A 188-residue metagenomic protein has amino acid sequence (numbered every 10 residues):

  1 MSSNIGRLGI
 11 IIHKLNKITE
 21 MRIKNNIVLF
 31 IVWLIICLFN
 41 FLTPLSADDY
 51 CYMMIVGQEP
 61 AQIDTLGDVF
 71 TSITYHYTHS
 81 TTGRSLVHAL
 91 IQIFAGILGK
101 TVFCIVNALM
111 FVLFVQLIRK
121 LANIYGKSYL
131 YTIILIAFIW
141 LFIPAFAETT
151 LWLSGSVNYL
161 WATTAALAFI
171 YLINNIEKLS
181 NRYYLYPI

Functional and structural regions predicted by a protein language model:
M1-I36: Start-transfer (signal-anchor) and selected internal transmembrane alpha helices of multi-pass inner/ER membrane
N25-N26, G126-I134, R182-Y184: Membrane-interfacial loop-to-transmembrane alpha-helix junctions, especially the N-terminal start
I36-H79, I91-I93: Extracytoplasmic loop-helix module adjacent to an early transmembrane segment
L38, L117-Y125, F142-I143, Y171-K178: Structural signal for the C-terminal ends of transmembrane alpha-helices and the immediately following loop
R84, Y131-N174: Membrane-interface micro-motifs in multi-pass membrane enzymes
S85, G96-L113: Loop-to-helix entry region of an early transmembrane alpha helix in multi-pass inner-membrane enzymes
I105-L130, A168: Transmembrane-helix motifs of polytopic, lipid-linked glycan transferases
N175-I188: Short hydrophobic alpha-helices at membrane interfaces in multi-pass membrane enzymes
